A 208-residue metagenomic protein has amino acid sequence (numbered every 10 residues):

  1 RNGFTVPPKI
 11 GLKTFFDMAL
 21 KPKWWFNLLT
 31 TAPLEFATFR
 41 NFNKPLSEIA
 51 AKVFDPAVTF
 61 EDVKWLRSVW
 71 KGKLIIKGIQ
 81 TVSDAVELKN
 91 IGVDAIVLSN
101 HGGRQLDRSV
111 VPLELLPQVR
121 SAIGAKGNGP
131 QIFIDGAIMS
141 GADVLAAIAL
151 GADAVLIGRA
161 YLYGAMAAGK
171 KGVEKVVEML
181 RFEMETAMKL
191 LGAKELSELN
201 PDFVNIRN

Functional and structural regions predicted by a protein language model:
R1-N90, G102-Q105, E114: Active-site entrance/lid segments in N-terminal catalytic domains of soluble metabolic enzymes
K64, S83-V86, D94, V110-P117 (+2 more regions): Internal, well-ordered alpha-helical scaffold/interface segments that support domain packing or protein-protein contacts
V69-K73, K89-G103, G124-A125, G129 (+1 more regions): Glycine-enriched alpha-helix->loop->beta-strand junction motifs that scaffold or abut catalytic
K77-I79, L98-H101, F133-D135, I157-G158: Generic beta-strand/beta-sheet core signal
S83-A85, R104-L106, S140-A142, Y163-G164: Flexible loop/turn segments at secondary-structure boundaries
G103-V110, K171, K175: Alpha-helix capping and helix-loop boundary segments enriched in small/acidic/polar residues
E114-I134, I138-N208: Alpha/beta catalytic cores of nucleotide-metabolism and tRNA/nucleoside-modifying enzymes
